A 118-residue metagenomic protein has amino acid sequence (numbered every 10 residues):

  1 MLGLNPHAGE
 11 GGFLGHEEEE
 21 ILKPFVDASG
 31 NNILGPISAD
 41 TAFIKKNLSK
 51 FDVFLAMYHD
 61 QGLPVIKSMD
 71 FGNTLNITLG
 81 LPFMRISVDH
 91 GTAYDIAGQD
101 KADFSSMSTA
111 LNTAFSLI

Functional and structural regions predicted by a protein language model:
L2-P36: Glycine-rich phosphate/diphosphate-binding loop of Rossmann-like nucleotide-binding domains
P24-I118: Glycine-rich phosphate/nucleotide-binding loop
